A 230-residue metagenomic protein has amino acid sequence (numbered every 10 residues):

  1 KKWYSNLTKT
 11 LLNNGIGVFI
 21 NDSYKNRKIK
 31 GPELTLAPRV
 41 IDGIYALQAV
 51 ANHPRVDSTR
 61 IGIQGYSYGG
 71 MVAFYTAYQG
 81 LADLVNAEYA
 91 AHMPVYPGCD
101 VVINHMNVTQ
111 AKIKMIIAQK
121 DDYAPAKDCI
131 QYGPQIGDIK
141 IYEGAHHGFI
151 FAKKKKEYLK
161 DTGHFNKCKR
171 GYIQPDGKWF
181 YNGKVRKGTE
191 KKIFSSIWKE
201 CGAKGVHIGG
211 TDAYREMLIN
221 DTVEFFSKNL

Functional and structural regions predicted by a protein language model:
K2-I20: Short amphipathic alpha-helix adjacent to the substrate-entry channel of hydrolases
W3, P32-P54, Y75: Alpha/beta-hydrolase active-site loop
A51, G70-D83: Short glycine-enriched nucleophile-adjacent loop and the immediately C-terminal alpha-helix near the catalytic center
R55-S67: Alpha/beta-hydrolase fold nucleophile elbow
D83-C99: A conserved short beta-strand
M115-I117: Short beta-strand/loop motif that positions the catalytic acidic residue of the alpha/beta-hydrolase fold
D122-D128: Conserved alpha/beta-hydrolase "acid-adjacent" motif
P134-G137, E143-L230: Alpha/beta-hydrolase-fold serine-hydrolase catalytic core, especially in secreted/extracellular enzymes
